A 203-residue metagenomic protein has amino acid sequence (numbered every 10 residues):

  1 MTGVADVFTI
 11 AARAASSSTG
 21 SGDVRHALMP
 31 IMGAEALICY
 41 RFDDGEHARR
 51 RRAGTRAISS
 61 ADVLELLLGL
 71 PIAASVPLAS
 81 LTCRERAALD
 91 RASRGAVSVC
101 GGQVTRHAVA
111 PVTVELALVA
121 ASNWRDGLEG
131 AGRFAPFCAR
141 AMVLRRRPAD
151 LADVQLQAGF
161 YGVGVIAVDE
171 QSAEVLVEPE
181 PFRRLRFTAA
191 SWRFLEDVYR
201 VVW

Functional and structural regions predicted by a protein language model:
M1-E35, F42-D43, T55-S98, V202-W203: Acidic-basic catalytic patches of nuclease active cores, encompassing PD-(D/E)XK and other metal-cofactor nuclease
V24-A27, M32-E35, D44-E65, Q103-H107 (+1 more regions): Non-catalytic C-terminal interaction segments of nucleic acid-processing enzymes
E35-A48, R106, A110-N123, R133-P136 (+1 more regions): Conserved catalytic cores of phosphodiester-cleaving nucleases, focusing on short active-site segments
P71, R125-D126: N-terminal secretory-pathway/extracellular module detecting exported/lumenal segments and adjacent signal-anchor/first
A79-C83, V104-V109: A compositional/biophysical signature of low hydrophobicity enriched in polar/charged and small residues
W124, C138-Q171: Nucleic-acid nuclease catalytic cores
L128-G132: Histidine-anchored nucleotide/phosphate-binding helix
